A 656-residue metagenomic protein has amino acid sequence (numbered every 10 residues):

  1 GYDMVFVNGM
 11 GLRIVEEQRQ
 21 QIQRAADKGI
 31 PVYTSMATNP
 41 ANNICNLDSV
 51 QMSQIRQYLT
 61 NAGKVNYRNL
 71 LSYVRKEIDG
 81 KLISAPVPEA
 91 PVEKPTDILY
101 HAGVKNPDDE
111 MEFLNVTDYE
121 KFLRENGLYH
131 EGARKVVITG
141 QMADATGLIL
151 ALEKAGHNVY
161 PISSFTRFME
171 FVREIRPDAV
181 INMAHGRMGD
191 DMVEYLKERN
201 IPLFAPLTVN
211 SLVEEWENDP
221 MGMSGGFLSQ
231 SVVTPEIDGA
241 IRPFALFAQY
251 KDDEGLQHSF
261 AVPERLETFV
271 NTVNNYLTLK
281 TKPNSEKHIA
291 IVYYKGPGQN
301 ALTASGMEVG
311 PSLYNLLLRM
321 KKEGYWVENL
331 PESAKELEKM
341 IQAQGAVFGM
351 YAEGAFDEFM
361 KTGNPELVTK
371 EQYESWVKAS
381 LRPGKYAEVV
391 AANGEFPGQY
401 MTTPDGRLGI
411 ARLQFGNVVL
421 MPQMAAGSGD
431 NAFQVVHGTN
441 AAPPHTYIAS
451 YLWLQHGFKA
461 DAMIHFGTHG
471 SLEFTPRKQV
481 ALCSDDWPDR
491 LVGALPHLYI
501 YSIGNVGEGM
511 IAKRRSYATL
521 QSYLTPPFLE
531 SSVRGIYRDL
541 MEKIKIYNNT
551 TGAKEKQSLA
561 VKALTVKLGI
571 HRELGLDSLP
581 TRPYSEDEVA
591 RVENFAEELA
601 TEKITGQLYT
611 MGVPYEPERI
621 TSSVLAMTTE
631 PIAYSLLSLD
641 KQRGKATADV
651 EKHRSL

Functional and structural regions predicted by a protein language model:
G1-L656: Ligand/cofactor-recognition surfaces for anionic moieties
